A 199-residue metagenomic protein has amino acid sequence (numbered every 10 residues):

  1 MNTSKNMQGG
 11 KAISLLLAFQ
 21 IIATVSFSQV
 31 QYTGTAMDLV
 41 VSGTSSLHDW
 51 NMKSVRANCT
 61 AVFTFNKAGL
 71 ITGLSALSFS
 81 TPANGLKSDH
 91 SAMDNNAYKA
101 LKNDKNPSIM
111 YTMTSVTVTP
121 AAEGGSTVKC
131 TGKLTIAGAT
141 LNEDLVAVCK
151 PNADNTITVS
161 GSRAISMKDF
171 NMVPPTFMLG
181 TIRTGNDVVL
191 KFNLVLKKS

Functional and structural regions predicted by a protein language model:
N2-L15: Bacterial N-terminal signal peptides that target proteins for export
N2-T3, I21, G125, T131: Exposed boundary/loop context
I13-T24: Bacterial N-terminal signal peptides
Q29-S199: Low-complexity, acidic/polar, glycine-enriched regions of mature
